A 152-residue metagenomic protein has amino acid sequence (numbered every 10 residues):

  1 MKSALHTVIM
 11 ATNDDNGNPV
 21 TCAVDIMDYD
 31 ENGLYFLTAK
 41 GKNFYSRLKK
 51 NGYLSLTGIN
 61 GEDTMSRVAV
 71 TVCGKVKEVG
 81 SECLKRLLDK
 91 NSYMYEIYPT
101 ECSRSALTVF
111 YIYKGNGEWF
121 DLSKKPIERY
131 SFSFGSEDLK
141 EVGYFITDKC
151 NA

Functional and structural regions predicted by a protein language model:
M1-N16, L54-G58: A short, Trp-centered hydrophobic/proline-enriched beta-strand micro-motif
N16-N18, K75: Residue-level signal for well-ordered, solvent-exposed loop/turn and beta-edge residues enriched in charged/polar side
V24-D28: A short, well-structured catalytic beta-strand-centered motif of the EAL phosphodiesterase domain for c-di-GMP
E31-Y35: Short active-site oxyanion
L37-A39, I59: Short His-Asn-centered micro-motif
K42-F44, D63, K125-I127: Short, surface-exposed beta-strand-loop junctions and turns on beta-sheet-rich folds
R47-I97, E101-K114: Short, structured beta-strand-loop surface elements
E101-A152: C-terminal edge-of-domain segments
